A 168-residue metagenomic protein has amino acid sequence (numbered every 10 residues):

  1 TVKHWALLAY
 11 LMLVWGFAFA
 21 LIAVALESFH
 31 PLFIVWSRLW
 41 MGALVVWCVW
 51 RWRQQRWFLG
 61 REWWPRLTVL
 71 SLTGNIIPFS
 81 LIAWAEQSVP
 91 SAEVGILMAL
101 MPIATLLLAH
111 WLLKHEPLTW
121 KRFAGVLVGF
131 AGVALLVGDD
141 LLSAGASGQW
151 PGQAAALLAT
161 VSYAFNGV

Functional and structural regions predicted by a protein language model:
K3-L13, W50-R51, R56-W84, W150-A159: Loop-to-transmembrane-helix transition segments
Y10, V14, L21, M41 (+8 more regions): Hydrophobic residues within membrane-embedded alpha-helical segments of Major Facilitator Superfamily
L13-L44, P90-E93, F165-V168: Juxtamembrane helix-loop-helix junctions in multi-pass membrane proteins
A20-P31, W84-S88, V137-Q149: Membrane-interface helix termini and inter-helical loops of multi-pass transporters
F33-L44, T73-G74, I82-W120, A159: Specific alpha-helical transmembrane segments that line the substrate/conduction pathway and gating interfaces
V46, T105-L107, L113, A144-V168: Transmembrane alpha-helical segments that form core, pore/gating elements of small-molecule transporters/exporters
V46, T68, A99-L100, L108 (+1 more regions): Hydrophobic transmembrane alpha-helices of multi-pass small-molecule transport proteins
V46-W50, L70, P78, I82 (+3 more regions): Structural signal for membrane-spanning alpha-helices in multi-pass inner-membrane proteins, emphasizing helix cores
